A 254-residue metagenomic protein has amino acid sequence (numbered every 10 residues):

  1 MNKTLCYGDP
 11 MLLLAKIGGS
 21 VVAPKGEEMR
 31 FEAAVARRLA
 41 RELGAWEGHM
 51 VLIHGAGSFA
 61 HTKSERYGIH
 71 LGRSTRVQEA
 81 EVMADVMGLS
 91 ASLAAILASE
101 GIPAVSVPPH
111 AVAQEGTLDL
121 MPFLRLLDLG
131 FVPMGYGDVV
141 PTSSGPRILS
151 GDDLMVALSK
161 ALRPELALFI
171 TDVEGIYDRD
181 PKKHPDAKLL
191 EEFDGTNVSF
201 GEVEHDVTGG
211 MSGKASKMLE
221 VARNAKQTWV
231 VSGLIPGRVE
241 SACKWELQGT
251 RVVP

Functional and structural regions predicted by a protein language model:
N2-P254: C-terminal catalytic "cap/lid" subdomain
